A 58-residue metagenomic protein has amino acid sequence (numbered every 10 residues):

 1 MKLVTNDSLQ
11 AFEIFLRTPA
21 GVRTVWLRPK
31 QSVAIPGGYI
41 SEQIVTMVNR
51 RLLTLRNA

Functional and structural regions predicted by a protein language model:
K2-Q10: Asparagine-centered strand-capping/turn motif at beta-strand->loop junctions
Q10-P19: Short, surface-exposed beta-strand/strand-loop-strand elements in extracellular ectodomains
P19-G21, Y39: Short alpha-helix capping/helix-loop boundary micro-motifs
R23-V25: Short, surface-exposed secondary-structure edge patches
L27-Q31, G38: Tight coil/turn sites that cap or link beta-strands
G38-T46: Short amphipathic alpha-helical interaction segments
V45, N49-A58: A short, conserved structural fragment
